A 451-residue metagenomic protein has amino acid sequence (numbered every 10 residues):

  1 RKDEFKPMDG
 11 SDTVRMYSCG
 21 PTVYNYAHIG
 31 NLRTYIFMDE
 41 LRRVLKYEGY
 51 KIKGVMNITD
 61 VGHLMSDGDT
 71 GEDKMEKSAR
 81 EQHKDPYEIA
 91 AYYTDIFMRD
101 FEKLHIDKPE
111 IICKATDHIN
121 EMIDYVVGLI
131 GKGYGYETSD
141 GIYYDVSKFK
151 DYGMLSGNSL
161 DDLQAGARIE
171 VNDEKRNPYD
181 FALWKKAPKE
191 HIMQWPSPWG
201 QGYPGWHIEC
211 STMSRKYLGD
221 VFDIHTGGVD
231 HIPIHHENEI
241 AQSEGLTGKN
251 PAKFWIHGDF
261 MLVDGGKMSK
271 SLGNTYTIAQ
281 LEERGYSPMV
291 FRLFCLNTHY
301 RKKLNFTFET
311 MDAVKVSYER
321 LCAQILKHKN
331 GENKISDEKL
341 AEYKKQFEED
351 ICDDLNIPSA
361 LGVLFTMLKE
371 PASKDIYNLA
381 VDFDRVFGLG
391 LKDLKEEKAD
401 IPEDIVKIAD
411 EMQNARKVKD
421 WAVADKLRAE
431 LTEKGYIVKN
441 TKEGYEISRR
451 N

Functional and structural regions predicted by a protein language model:
K2-Y24, D39, M98-R99, I119-K327: Alpha-helical recognition segments enriched in aromatics with Gly/Pro capping that present substrate-recognition
D9-H105, N440-E443, I447: N-terminal, positively charged nucleic-acid-binding surface of large information/translation enzymes
K46, I130, T432: Anion (oxyanion) recognition and catalysis
K51, E88, E102-C113, K132-G141: Short secondary-structure capping/junction motifs at helix and strand boundaries
V55-V61, Y93-F97, D107-M122, D140-F149: Short, glycine/charge-rich beta-strand/loop segments that flank catalytic centers and engage negatively charged groups
A79-D85, I111-T116, G228: The substrate-binding groove and active-site-proximal loops of carbohydrate-active enzymes, especially glycoside
K267-S269, N274-N451: Structural preference for alpha-helix termini/caps and helix-kink/transition segments
